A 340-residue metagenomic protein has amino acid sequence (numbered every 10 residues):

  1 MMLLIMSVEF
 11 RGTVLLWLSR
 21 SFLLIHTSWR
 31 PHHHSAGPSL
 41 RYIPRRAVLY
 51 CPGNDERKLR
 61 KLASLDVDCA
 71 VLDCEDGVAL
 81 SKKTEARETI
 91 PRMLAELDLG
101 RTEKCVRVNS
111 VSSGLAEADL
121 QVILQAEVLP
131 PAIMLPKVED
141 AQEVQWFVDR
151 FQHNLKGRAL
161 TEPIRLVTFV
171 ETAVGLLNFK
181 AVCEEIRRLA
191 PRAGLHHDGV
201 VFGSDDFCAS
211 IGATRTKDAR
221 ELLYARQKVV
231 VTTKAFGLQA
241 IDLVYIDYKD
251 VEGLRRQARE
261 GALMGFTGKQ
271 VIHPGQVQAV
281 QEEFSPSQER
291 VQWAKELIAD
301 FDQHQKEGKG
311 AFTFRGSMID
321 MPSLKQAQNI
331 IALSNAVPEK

Functional and structural regions predicted by a protein language model:
M2-K340: Expand to "…catalyze enediolate/carbanion chemistry for C-C bond making/breaking, isomerization, decarboxylation
